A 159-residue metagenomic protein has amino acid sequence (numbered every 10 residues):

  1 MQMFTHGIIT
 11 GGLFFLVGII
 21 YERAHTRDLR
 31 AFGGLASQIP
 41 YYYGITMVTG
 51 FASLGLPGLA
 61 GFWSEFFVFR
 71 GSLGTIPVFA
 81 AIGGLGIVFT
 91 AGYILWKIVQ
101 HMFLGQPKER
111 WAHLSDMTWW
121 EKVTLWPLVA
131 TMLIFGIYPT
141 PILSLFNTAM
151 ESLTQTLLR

Functional and structural regions predicted by a protein language model:
M1-L114, F135: Functional transmembrane alpha-helices
I39-Y41, L95-R159: Cytoplasmic/organellar membrane-interface segments at the starts of transmembrane helices in multi-pass inner-membrane
